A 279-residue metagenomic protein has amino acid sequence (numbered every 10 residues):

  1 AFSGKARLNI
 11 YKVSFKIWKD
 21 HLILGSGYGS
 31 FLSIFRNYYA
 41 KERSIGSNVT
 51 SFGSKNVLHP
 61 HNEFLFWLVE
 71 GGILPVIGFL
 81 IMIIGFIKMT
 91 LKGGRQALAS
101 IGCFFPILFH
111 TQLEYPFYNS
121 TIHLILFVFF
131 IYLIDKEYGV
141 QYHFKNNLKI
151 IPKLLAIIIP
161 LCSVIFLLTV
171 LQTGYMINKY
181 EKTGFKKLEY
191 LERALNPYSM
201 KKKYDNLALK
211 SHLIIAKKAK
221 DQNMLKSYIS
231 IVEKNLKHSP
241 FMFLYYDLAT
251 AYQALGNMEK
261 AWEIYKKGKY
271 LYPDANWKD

Functional and structural regions predicted by a protein language model:
A1-A6, I10-K12, K16-K19, S26-E70: Interfacial juxtamembrane loops and adjacent helix segments that form the catalytic/substrate-binding surfaces
G71-A99, I264: Hydrophobic transmembrane alpha-helices and their immediate junctions
Q96-I150: Transmembrane alpha-helices of multi-pass inner-membrane enzymes
N146-G174: Internal/C-terminal transmembrane anchor helices
L167-P240, L248: Membrane-interface segments at or immediately adjacent to transmembrane helices that form the boundary between
L244, Y270-D279: Boundary/linker segments of alpha-helical solenoid repeat arrays
E259-D274: TPR/TPR-like (Sel1-like) alpha-helical repeat modules
